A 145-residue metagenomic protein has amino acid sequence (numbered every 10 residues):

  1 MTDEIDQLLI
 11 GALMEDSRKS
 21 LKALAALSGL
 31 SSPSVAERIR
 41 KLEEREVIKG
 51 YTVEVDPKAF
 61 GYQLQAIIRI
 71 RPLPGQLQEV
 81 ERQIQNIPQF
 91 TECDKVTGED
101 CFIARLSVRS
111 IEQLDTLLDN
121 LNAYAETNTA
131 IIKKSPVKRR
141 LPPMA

Functional and structural regions predicted by a protein language model:
M1-A145: A compositional/biophysical signature of low hydrophobicity enriched in polar/charged and small residues
